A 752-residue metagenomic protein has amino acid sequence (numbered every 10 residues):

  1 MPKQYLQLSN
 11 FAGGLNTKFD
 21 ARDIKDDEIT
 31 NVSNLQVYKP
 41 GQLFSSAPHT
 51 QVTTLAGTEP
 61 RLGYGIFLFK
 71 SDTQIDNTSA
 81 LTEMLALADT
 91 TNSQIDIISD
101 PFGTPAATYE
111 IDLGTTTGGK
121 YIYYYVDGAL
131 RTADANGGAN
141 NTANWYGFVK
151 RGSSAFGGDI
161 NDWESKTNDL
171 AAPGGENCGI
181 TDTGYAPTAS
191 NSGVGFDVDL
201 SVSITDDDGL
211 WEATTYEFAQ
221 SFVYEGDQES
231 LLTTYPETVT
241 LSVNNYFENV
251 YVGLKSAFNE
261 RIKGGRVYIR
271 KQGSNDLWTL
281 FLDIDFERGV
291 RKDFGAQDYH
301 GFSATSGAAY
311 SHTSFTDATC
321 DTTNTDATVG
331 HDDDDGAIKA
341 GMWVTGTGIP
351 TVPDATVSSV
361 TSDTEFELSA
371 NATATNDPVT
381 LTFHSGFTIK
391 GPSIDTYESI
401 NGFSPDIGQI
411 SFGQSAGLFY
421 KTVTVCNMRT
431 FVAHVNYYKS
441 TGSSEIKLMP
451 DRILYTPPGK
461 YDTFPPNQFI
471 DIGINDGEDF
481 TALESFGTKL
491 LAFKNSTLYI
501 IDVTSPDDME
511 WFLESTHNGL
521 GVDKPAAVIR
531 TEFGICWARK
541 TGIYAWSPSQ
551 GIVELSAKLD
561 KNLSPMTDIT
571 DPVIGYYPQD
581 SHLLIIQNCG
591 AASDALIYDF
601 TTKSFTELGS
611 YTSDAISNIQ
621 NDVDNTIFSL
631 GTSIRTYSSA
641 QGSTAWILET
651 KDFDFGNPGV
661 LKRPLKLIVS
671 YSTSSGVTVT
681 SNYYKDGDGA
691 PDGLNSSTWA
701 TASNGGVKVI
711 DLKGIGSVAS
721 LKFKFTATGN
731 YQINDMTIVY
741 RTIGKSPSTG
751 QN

Functional and structural regions predicted by a protein language model:
M1-G103, I160-G195, L200, A219-P236 (+9 more regions): N-terminal beta-propeller domains
M1-T108, L113-Y121, V126-G128, T215-E217 (+4 more regions): Beta-sheet repeat architectures centered on beta-propellers
Q94-G103, N140-S154, S444-I470, D502-M509 (+3 more regions): Surface-exposed loop/turn elements that mediate protein-protein interactions on large endomembrane-trafficking
D112-T183, R270-G289: Hydrophobic or amphipathic alpha-helical targeting/insertion segments
L200-W211, Y246-K263: Conserved aromatic anchor
A219, R266-Y268, W343, T680-N682: Beta-strand signatures of extracellular beta-sandwich domains
L254-G264, K271-L280, D285-A416: Small/polar beta-strand repeat architecture
L490-H517: Surface-exposed extracellular loop regions of Gram-negative outer-membrane beta-barrel proteins
